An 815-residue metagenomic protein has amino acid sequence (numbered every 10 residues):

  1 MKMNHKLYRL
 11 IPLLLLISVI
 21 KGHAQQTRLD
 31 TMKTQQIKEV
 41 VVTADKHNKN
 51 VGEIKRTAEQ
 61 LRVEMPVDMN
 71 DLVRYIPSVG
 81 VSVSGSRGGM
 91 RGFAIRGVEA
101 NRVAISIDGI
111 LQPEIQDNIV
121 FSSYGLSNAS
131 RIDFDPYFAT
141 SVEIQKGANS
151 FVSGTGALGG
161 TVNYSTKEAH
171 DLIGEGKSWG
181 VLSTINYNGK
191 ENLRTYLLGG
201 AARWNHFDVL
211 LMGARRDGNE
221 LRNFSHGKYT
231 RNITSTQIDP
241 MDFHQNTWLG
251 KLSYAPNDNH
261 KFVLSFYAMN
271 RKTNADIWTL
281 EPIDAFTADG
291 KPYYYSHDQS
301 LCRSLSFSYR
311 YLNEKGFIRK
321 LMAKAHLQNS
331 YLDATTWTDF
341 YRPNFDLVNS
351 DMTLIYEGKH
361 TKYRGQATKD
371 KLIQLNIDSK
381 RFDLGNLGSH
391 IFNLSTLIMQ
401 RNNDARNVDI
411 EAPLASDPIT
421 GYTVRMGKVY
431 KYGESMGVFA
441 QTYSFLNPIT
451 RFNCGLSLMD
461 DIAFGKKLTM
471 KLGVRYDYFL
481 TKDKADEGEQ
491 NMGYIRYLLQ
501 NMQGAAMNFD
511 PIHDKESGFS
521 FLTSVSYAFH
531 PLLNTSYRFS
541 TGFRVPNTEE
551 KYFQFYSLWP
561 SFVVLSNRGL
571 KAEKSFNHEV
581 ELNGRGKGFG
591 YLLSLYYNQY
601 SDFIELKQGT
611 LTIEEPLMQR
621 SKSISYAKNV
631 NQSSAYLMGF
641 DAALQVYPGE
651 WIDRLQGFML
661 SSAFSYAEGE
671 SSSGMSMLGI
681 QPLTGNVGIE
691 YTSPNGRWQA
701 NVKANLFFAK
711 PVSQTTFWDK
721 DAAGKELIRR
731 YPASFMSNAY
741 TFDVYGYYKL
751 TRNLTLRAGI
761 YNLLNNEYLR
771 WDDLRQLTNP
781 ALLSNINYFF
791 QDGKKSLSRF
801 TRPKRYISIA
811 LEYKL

Functional and structural regions predicted by a protein language model:
I11, M241, Y254-P256, D298 (+4 more regions): Conserved C-terminal beta-signal and adjacent last beta-strands/turns of outer-membrane beta-barrel proteins
Q35-L172, V580: Acidic, small-polar-rich N-terminal luminal/periplasmic segments of exported/outer-membrane proteins
Q116, K272-N274, W278-T279, I283-A285 (+12 more regions): Surface-exposed extracellular loop regions of Gram-negative outer-membrane beta-barrel proteins, predominantly
S178-V181, E191, T195, G199-Y294: Periplasmic-side early beta-strands and strand-to-turn transitions of outer-membrane beta-barrels
D239-M241, Q245, N259-I318, N329-L347 (+1 more regions): Flexible loop and strand-edge segments within Gram-negative outer membrane beta-barrel domains
T287-E314, F445-I449, M507-S520, A528 (+7 more regions): Outer-membrane beta-barrel signature, preferentially recognizing the C-terminal barrel domain of Gram-negative
K380, G465-K466, M470, Y596-Y600 (+3 more regions): Gram-negative outer-membrane beta-barrel transporters
S389-L532, Y556-L558: Signature of Gram-negative outer-membrane beta-barrel scaffolds
